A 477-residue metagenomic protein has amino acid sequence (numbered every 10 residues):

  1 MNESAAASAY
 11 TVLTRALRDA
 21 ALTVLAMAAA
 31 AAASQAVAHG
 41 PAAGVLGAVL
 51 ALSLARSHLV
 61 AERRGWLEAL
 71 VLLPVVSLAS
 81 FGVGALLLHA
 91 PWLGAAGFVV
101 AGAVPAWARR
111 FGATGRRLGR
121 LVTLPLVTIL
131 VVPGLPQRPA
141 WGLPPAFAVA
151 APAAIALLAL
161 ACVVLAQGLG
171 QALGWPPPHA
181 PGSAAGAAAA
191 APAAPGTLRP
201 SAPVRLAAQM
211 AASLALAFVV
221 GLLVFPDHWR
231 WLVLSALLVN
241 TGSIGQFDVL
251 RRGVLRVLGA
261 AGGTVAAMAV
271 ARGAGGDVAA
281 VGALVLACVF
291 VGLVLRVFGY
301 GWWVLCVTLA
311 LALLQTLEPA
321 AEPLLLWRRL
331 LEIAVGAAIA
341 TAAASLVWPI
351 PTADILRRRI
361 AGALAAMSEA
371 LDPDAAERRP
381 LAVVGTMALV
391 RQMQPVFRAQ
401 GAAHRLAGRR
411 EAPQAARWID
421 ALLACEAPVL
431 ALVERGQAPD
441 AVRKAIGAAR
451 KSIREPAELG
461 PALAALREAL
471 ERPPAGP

Functional and structural regions predicted by a protein language model:
M1-F290, V294-L305, E318-R329, L346-R359 (+2 more regions): Alpha-helical transmembrane segments and their membrane-interface boundaries that form or gate the permeation pathway
M1-T11, Q137-A150, V163-A193, T197 (+1 more regions): Intracellular, membrane-proximal regulatory regions of polytopic membrane proteins
V224, L314, E318, L364 (+1 more regions): Structural signal for hydrophobic packing residues in well-ordered secondary-structure cores of soluble enzyme domains
N240-I244, L313-L317, M393, F397: A short secondary-structure junction motif
V307-L311: Membrane-spanning alpha-helical segments of multipass transporters and channels
